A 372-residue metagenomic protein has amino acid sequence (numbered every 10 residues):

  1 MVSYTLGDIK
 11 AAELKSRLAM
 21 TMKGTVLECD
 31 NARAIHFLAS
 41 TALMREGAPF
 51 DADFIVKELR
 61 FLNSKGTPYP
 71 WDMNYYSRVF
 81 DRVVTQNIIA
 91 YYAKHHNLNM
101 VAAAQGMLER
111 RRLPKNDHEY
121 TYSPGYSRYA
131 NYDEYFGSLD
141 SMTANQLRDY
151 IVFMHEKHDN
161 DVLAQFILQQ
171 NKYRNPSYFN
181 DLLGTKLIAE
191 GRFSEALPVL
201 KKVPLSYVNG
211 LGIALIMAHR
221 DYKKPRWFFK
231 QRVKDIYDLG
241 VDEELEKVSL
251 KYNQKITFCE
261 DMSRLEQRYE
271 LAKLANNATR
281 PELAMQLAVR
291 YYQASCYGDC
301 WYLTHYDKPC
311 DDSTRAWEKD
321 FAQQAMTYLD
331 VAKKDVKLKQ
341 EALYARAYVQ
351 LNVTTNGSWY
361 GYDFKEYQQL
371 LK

Functional and structural regions predicted by a protein language model:
M1-K372: Extracytoplasmic/secretory-pathway proteins
